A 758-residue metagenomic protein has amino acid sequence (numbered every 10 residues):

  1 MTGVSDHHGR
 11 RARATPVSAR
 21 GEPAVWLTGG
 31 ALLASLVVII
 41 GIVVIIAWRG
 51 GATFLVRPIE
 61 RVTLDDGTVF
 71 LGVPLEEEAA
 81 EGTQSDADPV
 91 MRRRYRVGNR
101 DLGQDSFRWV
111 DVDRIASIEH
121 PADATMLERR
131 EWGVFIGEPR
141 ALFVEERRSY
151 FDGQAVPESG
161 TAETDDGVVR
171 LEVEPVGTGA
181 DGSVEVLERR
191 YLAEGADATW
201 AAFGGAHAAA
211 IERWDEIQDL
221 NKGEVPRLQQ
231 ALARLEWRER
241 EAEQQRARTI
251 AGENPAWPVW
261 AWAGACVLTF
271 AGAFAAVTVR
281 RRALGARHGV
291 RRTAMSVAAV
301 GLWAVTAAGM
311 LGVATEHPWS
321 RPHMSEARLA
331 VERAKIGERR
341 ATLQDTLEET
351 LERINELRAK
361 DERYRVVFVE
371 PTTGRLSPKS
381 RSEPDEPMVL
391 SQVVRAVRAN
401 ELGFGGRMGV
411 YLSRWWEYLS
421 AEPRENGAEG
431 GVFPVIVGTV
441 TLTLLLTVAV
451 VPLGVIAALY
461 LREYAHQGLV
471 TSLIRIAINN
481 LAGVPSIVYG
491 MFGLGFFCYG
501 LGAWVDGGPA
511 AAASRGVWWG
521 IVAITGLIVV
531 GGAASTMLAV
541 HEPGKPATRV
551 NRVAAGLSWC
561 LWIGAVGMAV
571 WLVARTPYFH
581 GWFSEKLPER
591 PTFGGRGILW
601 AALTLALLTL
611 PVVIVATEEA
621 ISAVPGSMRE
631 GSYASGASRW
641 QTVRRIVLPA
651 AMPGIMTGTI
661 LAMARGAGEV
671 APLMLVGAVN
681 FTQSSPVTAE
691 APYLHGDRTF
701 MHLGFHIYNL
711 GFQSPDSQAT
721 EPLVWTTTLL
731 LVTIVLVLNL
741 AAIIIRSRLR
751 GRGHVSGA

Functional and structural regions predicted by a protein language model:
G3, R10-G30, G51-A263, G312-L445 (+4 more regions): Periplasmic/extracellular loop-to-transmembrane helix junction in inner-membrane transport proteins
P258-W260, E316-H317, V410-G430, Y489-L607 (+2 more regions): Membrane-interfacial helix termini and adjacent extracytoplasmic/periplasmic loops of multi-pass transporters
V259-V267, G430-A458, R515-A523: Transmembrane alpha-helix signature in integral membrane proteins
A273-R280, A465, V530-V550, L572-F579 (+5 more regions): C-terminal transmembrane helix and the adjacent membrane-cytosol boundary/short C-terminal tail of inner/organellar
R280-A283, L446-I478, M491, Y499 (+2 more regions): Transmembrane-helix boundary motif in ABC transporter permease subunits
N426, W582-P591, M674-L731: Interhelical loop and adjacent transmembrane-helix boundary motif in polytopic membrane transport permeases
L461, A465-R475, A555-W562, R629 (+1 more regions): Amphipathic cytosolic juxtamembrane alpha-helices at the membrane-cytosol interface of multi-pass membrane transporters
V613-E618, R639-G677: Transmembrane alpha-helices
